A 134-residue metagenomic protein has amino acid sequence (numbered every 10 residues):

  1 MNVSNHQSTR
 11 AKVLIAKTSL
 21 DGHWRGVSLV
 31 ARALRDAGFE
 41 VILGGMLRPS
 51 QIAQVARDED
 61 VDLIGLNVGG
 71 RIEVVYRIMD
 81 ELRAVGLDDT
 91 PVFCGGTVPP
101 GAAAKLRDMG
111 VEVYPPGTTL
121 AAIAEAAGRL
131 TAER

Functional and structural regions predicted by a protein language model:
N2-I42, A132-R134: ATP-dependent carboxylate/acyl-activation modules
V30, V55, E125-A126: Residues within well-formed alpha-helices
R35-E112, P116-A122: Cofactor-cradling patches in redox/metallo enzymes
T119-A132: Two-component system phosphotransfer/interaction surface
